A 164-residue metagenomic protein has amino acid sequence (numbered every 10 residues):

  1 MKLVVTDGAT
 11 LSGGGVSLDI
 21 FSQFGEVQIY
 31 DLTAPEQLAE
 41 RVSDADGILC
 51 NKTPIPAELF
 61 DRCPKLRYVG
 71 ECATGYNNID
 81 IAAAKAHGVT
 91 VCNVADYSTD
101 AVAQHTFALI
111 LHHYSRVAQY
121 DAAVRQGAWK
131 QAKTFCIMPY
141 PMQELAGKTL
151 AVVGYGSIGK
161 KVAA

Functional and structural regions predicted by a protein language model:
M1-A45: N-terminal glycine-/charge-rich "phosphate-binding" loop or analogous flexible N-terminal tail
V5, L150-V152: Hydrophobic Val/Ile/Leu positions in short beta-strands of Rossmann-like dinucleotide-binding domains
D31, C72-A73, V89-D100: Short beta->alpha connector loops at strand-helix junctions that form conserved, small/polar/Pro-enriched
P54-R67, D80-A83: Rossmann-fold NAD(P) dinucleotide-binding segment
N77-V89: Rossmann-fold NAD(P)-binding glycine/threonine-rich loop
H87, A95-T149: Phosphate-binding beta-alpha-beta segment of Rossmann-like dinucleotide-binding domains, i.e., the NAD(P)
Y155-G156: Glycine-rich Rossmann-fold phosphate-binding loop(s) that bind the pyrophosphate of adenine dinucleotide cofactors
G159-K160: N-terminal Rossmann-fold NAD(P) dinucleotide-binding loop
